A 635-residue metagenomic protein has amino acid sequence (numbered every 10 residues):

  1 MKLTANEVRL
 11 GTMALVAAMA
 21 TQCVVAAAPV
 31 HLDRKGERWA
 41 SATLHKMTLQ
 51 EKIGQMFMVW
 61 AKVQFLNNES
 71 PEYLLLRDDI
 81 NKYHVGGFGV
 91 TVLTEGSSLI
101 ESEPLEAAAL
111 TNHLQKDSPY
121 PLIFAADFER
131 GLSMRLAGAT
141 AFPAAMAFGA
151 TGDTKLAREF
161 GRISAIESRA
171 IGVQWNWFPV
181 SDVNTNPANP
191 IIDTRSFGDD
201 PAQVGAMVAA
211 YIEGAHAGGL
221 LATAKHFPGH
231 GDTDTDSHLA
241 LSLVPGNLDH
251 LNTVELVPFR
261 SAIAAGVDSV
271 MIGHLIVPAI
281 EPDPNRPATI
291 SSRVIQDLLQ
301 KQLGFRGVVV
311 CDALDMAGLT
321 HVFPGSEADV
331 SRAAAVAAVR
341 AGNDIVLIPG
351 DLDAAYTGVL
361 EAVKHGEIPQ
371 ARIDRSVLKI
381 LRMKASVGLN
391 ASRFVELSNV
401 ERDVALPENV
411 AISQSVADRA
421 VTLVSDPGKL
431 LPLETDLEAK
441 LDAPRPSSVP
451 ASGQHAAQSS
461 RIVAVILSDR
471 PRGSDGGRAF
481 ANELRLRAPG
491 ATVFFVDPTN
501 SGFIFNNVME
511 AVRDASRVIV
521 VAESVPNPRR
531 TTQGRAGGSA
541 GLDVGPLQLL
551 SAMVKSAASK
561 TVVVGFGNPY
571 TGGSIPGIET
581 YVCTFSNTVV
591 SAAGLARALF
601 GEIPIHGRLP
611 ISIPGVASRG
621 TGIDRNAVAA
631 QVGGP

Functional and structural regions predicted by a protein language model:
M1-M13: Bacterial N-terminal signal peptides that target proteins for export
K2, A26-D78, S292, K301 (+1 more regions): Preference for extracellular/luminal or secreted protein segments
G11-Q22: Bacterial N-terminal signal peptides
W39, T43, L49, I53-S133 (+1 more regions): Short, well-ordered alpha-helical
H45-T48, F65, E72-L76, S98-L122 (+3 more regions): Second-shell residues forming the walls of enzyme active-site clefts
L49-M56, Y83-F88, S118-I123, R169-W175 (+8 more regions): Loop/turn elements at helix/coil->beta-strand transitions in domains of secreted/extracellular proteins
W60, D79-E101, W177, P187 (+2 more regions): Short acidic, glycine-rich surface-loop motifs adjacent to enzyme active sites
K62, A126-M134, Q174-N184, A224-H230 (+2 more regions): Short glycine-enriched loops at secondary-structure junctions
